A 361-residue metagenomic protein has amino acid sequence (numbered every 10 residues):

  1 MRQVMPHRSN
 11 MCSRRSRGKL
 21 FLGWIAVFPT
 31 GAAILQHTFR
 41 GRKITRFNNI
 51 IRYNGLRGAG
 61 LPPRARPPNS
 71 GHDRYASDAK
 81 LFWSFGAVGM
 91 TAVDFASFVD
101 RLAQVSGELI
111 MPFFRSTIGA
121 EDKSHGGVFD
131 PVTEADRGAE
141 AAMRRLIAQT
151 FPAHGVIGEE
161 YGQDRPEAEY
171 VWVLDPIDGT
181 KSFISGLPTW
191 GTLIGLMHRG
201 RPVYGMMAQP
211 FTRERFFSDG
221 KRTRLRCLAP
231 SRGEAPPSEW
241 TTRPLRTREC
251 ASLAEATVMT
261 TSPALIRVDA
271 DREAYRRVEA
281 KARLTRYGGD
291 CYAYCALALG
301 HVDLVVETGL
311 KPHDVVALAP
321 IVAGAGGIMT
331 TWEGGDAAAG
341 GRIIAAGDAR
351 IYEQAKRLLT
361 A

Functional and structural regions predicted by a protein language model:
Q3, H7, Q36-H37, Y53 (+1 more regions): Low-complexity, intrinsically disordered or signal/transmembrane-proximal segments
Q3-V4, L20, A26-V27: Short amphipathic, helix-prone segments within low-complexity/disordered or flexible regions
F21, F28, F39, F47 (+3 more regions): Aromatic (phenylalanine/tyrosine) cluster motif
Y53, D78-I177, K356-R357: N-terminal subdomain of lithium-sensitive/metallo-dependent phosphomonoesterases centered on the IMPase/IPPase/PAP
I110, D136, I147, T180 (+6 more regions): Residue-level signal for inorganic ion chemistry
P166-R224: DPxDG-like acidic metal-binding loop motif
L245-A361: An extended, acidic
